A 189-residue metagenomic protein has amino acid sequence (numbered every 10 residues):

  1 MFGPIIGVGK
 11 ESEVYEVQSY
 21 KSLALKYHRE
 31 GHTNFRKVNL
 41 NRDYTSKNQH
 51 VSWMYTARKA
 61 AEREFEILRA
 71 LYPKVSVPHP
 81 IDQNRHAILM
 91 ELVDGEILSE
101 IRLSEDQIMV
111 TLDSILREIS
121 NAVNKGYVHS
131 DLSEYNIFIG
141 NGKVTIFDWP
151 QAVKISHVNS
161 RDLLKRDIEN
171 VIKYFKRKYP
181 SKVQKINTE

Functional and structural regions predicted by a protein language model:
M1-E96, S120, N124: Conserved ATP-binding subdomain of kinase catalytic cores across diverse folds
H32-T33, I97, K154, K173: Conserved protein kinase catalytic core
F35-V38, I101, S156-V158: A short, polar/proline- and glycine-enriched secondary-structure boundary/capping micro-motif
R63, S114, N170: Charged catalytic carboxylate motif
E96-D106: AlphaC helix of the protein kinase catalytic domain
Q107-E118: Conserved alphaE helix
V123-H129, G140-E189: C-lobe/activation-segment region of protein kinase-like
D131, Y135-I137: Catalytic-loop signature of eukaryotic-like protein kinases
